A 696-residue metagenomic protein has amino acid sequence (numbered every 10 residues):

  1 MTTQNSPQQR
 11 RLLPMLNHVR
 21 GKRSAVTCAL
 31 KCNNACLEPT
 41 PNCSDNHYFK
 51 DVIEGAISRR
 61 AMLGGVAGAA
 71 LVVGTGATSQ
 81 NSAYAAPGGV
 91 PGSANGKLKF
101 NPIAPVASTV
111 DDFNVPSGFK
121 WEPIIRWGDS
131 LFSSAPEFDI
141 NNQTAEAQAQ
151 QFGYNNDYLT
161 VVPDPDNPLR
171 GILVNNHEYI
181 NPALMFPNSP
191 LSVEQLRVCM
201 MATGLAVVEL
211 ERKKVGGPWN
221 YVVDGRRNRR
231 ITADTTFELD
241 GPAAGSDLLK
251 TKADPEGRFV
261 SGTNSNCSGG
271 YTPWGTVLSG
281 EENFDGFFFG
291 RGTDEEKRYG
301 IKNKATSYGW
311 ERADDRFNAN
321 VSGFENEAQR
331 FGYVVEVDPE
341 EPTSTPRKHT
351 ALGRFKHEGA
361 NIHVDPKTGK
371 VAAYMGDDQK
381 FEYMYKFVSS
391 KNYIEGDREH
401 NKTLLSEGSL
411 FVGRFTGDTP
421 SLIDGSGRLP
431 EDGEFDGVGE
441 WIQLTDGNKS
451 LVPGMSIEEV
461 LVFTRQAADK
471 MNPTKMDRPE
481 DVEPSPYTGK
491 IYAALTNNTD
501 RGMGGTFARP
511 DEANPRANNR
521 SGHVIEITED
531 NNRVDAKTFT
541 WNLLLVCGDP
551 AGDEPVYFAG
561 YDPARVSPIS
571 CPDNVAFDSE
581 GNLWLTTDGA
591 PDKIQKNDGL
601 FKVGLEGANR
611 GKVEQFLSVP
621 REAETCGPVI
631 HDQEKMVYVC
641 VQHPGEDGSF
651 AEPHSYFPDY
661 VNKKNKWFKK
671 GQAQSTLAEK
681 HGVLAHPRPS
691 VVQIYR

Functional and structural regions predicted by a protein language model:
M1-I57: N-terminal secretory signal peptides
A61-G88: N-terminal export signals
G92-N266, G270-T272, S279-D285, E295-E296 (+6 more regions): Long, well-ordered hydrophobic secondary-structure segments characteristic of membrane-embedded and membrane-proximal
D112-P123, P136-A147, V215-G257, V337-R354 (+4 more regions): Blade-edge beta-strand/turn elements of extracellular beta-propeller and related beta-sheet repeat scaffolds
A147-V161, P255-S268, K470-D481, G560-A576 (+1 more regions): Signature of short aromatic-glycine-proline-rich micro-motifs recurring in repeat-based ectodomains
E178-C199, D285-E325, S389-N392, N497-N518 (+2 more regions): Short, conserved, GDST-rich strand-edge loop motifs in beta-rich repeat architectures
V193-C199, G216-R229, E382-A467, M471-T474 (+9 more regions): Beta-propeller fold recognition
T203-L210, R330-P339, F387-V388, R520-E529 (+2 more regions): Beta-propeller blade signature
